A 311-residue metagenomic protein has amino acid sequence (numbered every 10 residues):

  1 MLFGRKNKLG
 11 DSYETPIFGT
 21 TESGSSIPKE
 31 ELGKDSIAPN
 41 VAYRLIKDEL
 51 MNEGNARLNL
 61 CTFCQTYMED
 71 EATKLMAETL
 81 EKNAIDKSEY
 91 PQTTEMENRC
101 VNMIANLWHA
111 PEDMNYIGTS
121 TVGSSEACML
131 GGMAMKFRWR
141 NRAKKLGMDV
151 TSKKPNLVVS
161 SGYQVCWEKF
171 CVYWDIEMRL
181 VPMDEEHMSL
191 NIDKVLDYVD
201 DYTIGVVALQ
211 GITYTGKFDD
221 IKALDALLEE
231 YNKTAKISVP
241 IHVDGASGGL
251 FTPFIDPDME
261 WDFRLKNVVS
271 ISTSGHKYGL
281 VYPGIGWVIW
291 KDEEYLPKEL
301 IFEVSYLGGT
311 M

Functional and structural regions predicted by a protein language model:
M1-N115: N-terminal entrance/gating region of PLP-dependent enzymes' catalytic architecture
T94-E97, V101-N102, Y116-V150, C166-E168: Conserved beta-loop-alpha segment that forms the PLP phosphate-binding cup at the N-terminus of a helix
V122-S125, K144-K145, V150-A226, E260: PLP-dependent aminotransferase-class I/II
L130-M133, E168-Y173, K217-D220, F251-D256 (+1 more regions): Short acidic, glycine/serine/threonine-rich loops at helix termini
Y163, I212, G245-G249, K277: Active-site-proximal loop/turn and secondary-structure-junction residues that shape catalytic pockets, frequently
F218-D256: Catalytic PLP-binding core of fold-type I/II PLP enzymes
F254-P257, F263-M311: Active-site C-terminal subdomain of aminotransferase-like
